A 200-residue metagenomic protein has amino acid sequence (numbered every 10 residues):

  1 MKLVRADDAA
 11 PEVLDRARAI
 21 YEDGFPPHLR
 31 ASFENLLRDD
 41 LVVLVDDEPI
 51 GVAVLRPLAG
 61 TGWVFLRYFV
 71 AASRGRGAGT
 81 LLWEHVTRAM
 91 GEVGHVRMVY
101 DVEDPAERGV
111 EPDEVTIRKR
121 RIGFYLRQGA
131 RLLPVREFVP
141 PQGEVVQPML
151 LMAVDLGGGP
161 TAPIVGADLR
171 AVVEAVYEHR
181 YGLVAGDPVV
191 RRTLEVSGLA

Functional and structural regions predicted by a protein language model:
M1-S32, V172-H179: Short amphipathic alpha-helix that is part of the acyltransferase structural core
L14, E22-S73: A conserved beta-strand-loop-helix scaffold within acyl/acetyltransferase catalytic domains
G75-E92: Conserved acetyl-CoA-binding loop-helix of GNAT-fold acetyltransferases
R76, D101-E103, R131-R136: A eukaryotic "domain-to-IDR transition" signal
M90-D113: Conserved GNAT acetyl-CoA-binding A-motif
I117, R131, F138-P188, E195: C-terminal "cap" of GNAT-fold acetyltransferases
Y125: Conserved active-site tyrosine of GNAT-family acetyltransferases
